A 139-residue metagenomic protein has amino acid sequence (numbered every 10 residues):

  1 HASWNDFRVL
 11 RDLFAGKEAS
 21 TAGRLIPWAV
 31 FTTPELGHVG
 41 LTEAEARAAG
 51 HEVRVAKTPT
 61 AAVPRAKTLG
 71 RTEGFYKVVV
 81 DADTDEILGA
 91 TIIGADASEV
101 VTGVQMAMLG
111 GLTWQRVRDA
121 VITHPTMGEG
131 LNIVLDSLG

Functional and structural regions predicted by a protein language model:
H1-F14: FAD-site-proximal beta/loop scaffold in flavoenzymes
D12-A15, A19-S20, I26, F31-G139: Flexible, glycine-rich terminal cap/loop adjacent to redox cofactors in electron-transfer oxidoreductases
